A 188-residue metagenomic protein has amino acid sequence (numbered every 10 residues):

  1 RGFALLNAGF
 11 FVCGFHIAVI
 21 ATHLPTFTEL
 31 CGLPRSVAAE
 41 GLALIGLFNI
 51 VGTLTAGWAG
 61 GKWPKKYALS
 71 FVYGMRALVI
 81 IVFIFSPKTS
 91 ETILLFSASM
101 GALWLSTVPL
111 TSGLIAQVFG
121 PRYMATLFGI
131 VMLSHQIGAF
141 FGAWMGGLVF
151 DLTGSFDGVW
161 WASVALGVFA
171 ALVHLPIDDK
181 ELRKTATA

Functional and structural regions predicted by a protein language model:
R1-A56, V108, G142: Extracytoplasmic gate region of multi-pass secondary transporters
V19, A43-N49, T53-A56, G60-L114: C-terminal transmembrane helical hairpin of 12-TM major facilitator-type secondary transporters
T28-E29, A59-G60, M145-G154: Interfacial helix-cap and linker-helix signal at transmembrane-aqueous boundaries of multi-pass secondary transporters
R35-S36, P121-V131: Loop-to-transmembrane helix entry/capping segments in MFS-fold secondary transporters and related SLC/MFSD carriers
I115-M124, G154: Paired intracellular helix-loop junctions of major facilitator superfamily
L148-L166: A membrane-interface helix-boundary motif in multi-pass transporters
V164-A188: Multi-pass alpha-helical transporter architecture, strongest for 12-TM Major Facilitator/SLC carriers used
